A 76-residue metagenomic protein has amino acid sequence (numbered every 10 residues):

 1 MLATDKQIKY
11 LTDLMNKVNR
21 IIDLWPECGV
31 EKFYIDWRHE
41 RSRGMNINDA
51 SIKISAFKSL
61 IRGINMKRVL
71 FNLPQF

Functional and structural regions predicted by a protein language model:
M1-F76: Interfaces that engage single-stranded nucleic acids at replication/repair/recombination sites
